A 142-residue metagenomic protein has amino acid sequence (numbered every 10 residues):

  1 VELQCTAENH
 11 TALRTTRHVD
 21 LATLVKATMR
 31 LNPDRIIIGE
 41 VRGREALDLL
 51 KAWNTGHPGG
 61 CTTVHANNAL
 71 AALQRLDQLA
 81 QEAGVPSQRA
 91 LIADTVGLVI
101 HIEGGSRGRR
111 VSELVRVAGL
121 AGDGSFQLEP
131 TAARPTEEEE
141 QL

Functional and structural regions predicted by a protein language model:
V1-A27: Nucleotide-state-sensitive switch-loop elements of NTP-binding domains
L3-E8, T28-G122: Conserved P-loop NTPase nucleotide-binding/switch module
R17-D20, G105, A121, T136: Serine/threonine-rich low-complexity intrinsically disordered regions
D123-L142: C-terminal regions of RecA-like/P-loop NTPase motor modules
